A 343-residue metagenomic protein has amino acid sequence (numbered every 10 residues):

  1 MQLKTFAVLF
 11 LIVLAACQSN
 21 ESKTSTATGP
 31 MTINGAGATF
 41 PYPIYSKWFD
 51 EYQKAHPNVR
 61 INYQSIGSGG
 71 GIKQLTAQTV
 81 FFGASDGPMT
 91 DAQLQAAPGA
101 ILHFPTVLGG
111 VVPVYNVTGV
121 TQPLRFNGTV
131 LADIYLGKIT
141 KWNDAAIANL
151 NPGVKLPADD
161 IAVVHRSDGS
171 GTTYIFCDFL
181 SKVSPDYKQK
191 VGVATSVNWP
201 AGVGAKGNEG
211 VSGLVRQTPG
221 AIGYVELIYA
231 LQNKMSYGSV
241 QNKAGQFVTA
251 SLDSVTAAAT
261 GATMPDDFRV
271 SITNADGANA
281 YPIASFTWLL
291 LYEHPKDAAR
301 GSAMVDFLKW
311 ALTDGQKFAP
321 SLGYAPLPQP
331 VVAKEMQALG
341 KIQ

Functional and structural regions predicted by a protein language model:
M1-A7: Bacterial N-terminal signal peptides that target proteins for export
V13-A16: C-terminal motif of bacterial Sec signal peptides marking the signal peptidase cleavage site
Q18-Q343: Flexible loop/hinge segments at secondary-structure junctions
